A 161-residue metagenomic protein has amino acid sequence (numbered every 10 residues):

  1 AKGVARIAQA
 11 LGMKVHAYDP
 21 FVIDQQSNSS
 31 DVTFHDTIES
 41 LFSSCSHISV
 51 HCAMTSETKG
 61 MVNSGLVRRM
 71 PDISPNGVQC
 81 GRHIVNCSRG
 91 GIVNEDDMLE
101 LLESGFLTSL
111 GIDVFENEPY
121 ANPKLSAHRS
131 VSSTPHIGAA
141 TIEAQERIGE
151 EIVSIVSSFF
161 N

Functional and structural regions predicted by a protein language model:
A1-D72: Rossmann-like dinucleotide/phosphate-binding beta-alpha-beta segment
R68, D72-N161: Rossmann-like dinucleotide-binding domain for NAD(H)/NADP(H)
